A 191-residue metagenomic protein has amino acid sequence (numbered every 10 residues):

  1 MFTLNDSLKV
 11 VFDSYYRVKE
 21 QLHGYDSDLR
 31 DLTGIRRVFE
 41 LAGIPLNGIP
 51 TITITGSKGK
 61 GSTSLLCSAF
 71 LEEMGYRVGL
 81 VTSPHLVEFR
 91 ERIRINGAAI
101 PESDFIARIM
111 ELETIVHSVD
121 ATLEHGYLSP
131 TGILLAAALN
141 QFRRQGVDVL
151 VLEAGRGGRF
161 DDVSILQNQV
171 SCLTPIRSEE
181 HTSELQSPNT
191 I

Functional and structural regions predicted by a protein language model:
M1-G56, T63-L65, A69-M74, V81 (+1 more regions): Short functional linear segments
D26-D28, L32, R37-E40, P45-N47 (+1 more regions): ATP-dependent carboxylate-amine ligase catalytic core
T51-T53, V78-L80, I165, S171 (+1 more regions): Conserved beta-strand scaffold positions in the cores of enzyme catalytic domains, especially in NTP/NDP-utilizing
I54-S57, L135, V151, T174: Buried hydrophobic positions in well-ordered alpha/beta secondary-structure cores of metabolic enzymes
G59, H85, R177: Short, glycine/serine-rich, charged loops/turns that create anion-binding and catalytic segments at active sites
E153-A154, N168-S178: Conserved phosphate-donor/acceptor-positioning beta-strand/loop module used by diverse small-molecule
E179-I191: Single conserved hydrophobic/aromatic residue that forms the stacking wall/gate of nucleotide- or nucleobase-binding
